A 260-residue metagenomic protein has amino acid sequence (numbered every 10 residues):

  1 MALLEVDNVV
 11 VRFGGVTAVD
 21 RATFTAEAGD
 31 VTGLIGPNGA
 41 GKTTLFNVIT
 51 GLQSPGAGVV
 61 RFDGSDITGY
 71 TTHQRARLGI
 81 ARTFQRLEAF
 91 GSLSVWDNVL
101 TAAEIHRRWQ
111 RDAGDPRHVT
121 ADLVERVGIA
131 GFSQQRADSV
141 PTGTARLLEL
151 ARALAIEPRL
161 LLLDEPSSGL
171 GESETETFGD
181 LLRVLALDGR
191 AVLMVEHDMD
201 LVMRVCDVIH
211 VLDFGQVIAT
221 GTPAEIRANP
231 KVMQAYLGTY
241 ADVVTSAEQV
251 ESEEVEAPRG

Functional and structural regions predicted by a protein language model:
A2-G260: Glycine-rich phosphate-binding loops of nucleotide-dependent enzymes
